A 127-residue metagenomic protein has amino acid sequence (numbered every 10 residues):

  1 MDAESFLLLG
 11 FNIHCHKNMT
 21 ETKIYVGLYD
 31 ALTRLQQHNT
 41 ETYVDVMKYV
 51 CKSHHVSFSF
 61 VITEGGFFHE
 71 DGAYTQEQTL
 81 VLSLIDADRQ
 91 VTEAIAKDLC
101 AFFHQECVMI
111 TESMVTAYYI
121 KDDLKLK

Functional and structural regions predicted by a protein language model:
F6-K127: Positively charged, small/polar-rich N-terminal and surface patches that mediate targeting and assembly and bind
